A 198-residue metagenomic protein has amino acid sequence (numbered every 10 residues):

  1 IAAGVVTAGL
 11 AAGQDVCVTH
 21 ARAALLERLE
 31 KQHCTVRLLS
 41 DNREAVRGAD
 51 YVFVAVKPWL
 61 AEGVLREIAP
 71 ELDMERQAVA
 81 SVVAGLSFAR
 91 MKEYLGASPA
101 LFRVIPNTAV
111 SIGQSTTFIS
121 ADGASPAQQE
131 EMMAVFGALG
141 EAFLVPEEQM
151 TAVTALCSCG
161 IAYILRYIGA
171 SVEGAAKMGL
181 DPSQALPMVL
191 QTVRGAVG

Functional and structural regions predicted by a protein language model:
I1-G48, Q114-S115, G174-M178: NAD(P)+-binding Rossmann beta1-loop-alpha1 motif at the extreme N-terminus of oxidoreductases
A3, E27, E62-R66, A89 (+3 more regions): Alpha-helical elements of the RecA-like P-loop NTPase motor core of helicases
A3, T7, K31, R66 (+3 more regions): Short, well-ordered alpha-helices that flank and scaffold nucleotide-derived cofactor binding pockets
G9-L10, E71-D73, Y94-L95, A109-I112 (+3 more regions): Solvent-exposed alpha-helices and their adjacent loops that cap or buttress functional pockets in soluble metabolic
A12-D15, E75-Q77, P99, S183-Q184: Short acidic capping loops at alpha-helix termini that bridge into adjacent secondary structure
A23-L25, N42-I119: Rossmann-like NAD(P)(H) cofactor-binding subdomain of soluble oxidoreductases
R90-A100, T116-V153, Y163-G198: Internal alpha-helical scaffold of NAD(P)-dependent oxidoreductase catalytic cores
